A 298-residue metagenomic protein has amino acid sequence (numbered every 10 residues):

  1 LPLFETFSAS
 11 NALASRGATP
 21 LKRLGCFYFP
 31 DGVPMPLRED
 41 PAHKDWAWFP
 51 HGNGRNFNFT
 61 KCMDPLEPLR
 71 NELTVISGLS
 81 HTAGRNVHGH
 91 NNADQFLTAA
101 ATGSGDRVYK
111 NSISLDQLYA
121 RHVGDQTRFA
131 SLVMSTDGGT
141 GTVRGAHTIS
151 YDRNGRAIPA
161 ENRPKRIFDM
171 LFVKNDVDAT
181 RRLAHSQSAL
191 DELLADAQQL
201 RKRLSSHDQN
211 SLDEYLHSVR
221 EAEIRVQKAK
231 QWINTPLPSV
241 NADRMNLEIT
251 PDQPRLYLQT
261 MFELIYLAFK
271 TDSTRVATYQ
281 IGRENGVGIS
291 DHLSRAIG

Functional and structural regions predicted by a protein language model:
L1-G298: Ligand-binding pockets and gating/stacking loops
